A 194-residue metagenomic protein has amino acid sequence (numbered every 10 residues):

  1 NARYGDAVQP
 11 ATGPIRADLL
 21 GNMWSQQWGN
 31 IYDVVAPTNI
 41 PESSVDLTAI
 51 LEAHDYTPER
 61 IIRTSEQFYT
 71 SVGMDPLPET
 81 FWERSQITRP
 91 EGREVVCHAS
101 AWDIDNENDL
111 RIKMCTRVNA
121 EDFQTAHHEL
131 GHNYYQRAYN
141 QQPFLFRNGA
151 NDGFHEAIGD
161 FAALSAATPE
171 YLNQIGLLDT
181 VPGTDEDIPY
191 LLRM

Functional and structural regions predicted by a protein language model:
N1-M194: Cation-handling catalytic/transport regions enriched in His/Asp/Glu
